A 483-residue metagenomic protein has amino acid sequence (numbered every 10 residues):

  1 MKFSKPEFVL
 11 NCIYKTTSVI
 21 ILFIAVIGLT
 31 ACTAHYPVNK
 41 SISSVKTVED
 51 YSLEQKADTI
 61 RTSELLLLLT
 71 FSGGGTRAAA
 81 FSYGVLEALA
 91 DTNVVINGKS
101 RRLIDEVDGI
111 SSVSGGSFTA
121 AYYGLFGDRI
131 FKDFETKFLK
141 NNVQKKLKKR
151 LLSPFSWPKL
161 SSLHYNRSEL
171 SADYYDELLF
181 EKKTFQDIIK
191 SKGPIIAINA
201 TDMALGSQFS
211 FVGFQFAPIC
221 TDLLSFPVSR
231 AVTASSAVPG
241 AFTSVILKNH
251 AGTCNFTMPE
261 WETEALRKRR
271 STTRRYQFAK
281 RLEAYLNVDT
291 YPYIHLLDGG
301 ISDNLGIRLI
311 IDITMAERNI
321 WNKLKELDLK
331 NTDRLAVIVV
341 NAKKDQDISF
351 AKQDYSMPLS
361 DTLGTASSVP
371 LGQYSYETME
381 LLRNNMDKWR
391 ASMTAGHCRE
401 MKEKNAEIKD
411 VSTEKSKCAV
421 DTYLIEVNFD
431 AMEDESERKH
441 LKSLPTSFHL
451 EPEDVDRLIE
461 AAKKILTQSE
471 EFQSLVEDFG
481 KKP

Functional and structural regions predicted by a protein language model:
K2-I20: Bacterial N-terminal signal peptides that target proteins for export
F3-P6, A31-P483: Catalytic domains of lipid- and phosphate-ester/thioester hydrolases
S18-T30: Bacterial N-terminal signal peptides
